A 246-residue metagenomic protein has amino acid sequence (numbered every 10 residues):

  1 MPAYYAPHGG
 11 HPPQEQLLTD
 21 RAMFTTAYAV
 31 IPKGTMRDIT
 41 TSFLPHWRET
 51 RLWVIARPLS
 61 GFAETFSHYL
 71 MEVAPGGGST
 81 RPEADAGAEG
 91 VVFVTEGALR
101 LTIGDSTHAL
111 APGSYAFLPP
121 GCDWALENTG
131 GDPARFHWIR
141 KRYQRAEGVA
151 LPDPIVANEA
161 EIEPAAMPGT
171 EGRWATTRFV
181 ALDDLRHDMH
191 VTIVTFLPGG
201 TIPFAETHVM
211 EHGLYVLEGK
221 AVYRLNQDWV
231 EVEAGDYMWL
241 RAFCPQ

Functional and structural regions predicted by a protein language model:
M1-T65, G131, R135-M189: A short, N-terminal "cap"/entry segment at the start of jelly-roll beta-barrel domains of the cupin/DSBH fold
E49-P58, S67-A86, T177-V180, T192-H208 (+1 more regions): Conserved short histidine dyad/triad with adjacent acidic residue
L70-A74, A84-L101, I193-L197, T207-L225: Short, conserved beta-strand element in jelly-roll/cupin
A98, D123, P133, G213 (+3 more regions): Structural motif
G104-P120, N226-C244: Short acidic-glycine-tyrosine-enriched beta hairpin
L126-G130: Asparagine-centered strand-capping/turn motif at beta-strand->loop junctions
